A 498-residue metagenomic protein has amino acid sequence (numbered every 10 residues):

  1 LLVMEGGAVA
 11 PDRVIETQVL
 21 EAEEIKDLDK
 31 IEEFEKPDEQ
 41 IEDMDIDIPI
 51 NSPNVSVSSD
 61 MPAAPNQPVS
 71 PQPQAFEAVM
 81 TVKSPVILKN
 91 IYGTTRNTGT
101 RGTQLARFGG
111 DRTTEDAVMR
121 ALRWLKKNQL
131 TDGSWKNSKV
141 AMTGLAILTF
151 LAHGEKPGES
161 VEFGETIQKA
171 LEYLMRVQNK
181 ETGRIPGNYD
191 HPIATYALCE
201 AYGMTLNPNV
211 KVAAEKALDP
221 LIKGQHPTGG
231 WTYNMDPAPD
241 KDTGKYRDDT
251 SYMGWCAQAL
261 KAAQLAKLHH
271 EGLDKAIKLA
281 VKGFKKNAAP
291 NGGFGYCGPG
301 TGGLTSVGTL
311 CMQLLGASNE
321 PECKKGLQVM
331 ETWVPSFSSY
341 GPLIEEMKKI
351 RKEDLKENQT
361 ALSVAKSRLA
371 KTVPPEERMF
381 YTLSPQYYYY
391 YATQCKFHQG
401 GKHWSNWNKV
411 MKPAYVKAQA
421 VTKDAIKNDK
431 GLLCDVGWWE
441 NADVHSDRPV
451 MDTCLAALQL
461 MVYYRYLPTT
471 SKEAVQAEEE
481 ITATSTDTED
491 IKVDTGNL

Functional and structural regions predicted by a protein language model:
L2-M119, R123, K127-N128, I481-T495: Intrinsic-disorder/low-complexity signature in envelope-associated proteins
M80-R120, S134-T166, N179-D219, K223-K278 (+3 more regions): An alpha-helical repeat/solenoid feature that recognizes helix-turn-helix modules
G164, Q168-L174: Active-site-surrounding "flap" and adjacent substrate/cofactor-binding loops of secreted or lumenal enzymes, prototyped
A418: Active-site-adjacent helical/loop segments in soluble small-molecule enzymes
